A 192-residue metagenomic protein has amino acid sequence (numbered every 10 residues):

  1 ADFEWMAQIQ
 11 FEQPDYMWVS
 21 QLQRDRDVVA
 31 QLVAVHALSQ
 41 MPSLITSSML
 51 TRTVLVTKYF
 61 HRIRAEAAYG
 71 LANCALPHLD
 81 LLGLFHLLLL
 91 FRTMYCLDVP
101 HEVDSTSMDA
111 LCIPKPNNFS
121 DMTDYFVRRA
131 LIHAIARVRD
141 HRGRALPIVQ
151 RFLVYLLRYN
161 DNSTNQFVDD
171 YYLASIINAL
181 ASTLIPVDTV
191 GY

Functional and structural regions predicted by a protein language model:
D2-I9, V29-S43, R62-P77, H101-S107 (+2 more regions): Structural detector for internal amphipathic alpha-helices that build alpha-solenoid repeat scaffolds
Q8-L22, S43-L55, P77-P116, R142-N160 (+1 more regions): Amphipathic alpha-helical scaffolding segments comprising HEAT/armadillo-like alpha-solenoid repeats
R24, T57, D121: Short, charged/polar micro-motifs that form catalytic or ligand-binding hotspots
